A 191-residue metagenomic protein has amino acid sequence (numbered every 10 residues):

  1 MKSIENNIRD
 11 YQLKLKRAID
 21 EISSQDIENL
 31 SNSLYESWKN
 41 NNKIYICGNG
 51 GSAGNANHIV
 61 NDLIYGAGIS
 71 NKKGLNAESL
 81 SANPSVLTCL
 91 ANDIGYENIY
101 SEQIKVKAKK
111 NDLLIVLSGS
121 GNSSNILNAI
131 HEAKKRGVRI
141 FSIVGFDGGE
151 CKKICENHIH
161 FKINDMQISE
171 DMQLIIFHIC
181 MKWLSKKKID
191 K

Functional and structural regions predicted by a protein language model:
M1-I22: Generic N-terminal amphipathic, Lys/Arg-enriched alpha-helix
I8, I27-L30, A56: Hydrophobic packing residues in well-ordered alpha-helices of helical domains and bundles
A18, N40-N41, I154: Structured helix-beta-strand junction loops
I22-N40: A short, well-structured juxtamembrane/interface segment
N42-K43, S52: Glycine-rich phosphate/diphosphate-binding loops and the adjacent beta-loop-alpha structural elements that coordinate
I44-Y45, I140: Hydrophobic beta-strand scaffold residues
S52-D190: Glycine-rich phosphate-binding loops that contact phosphosugars or nucleotide phosphates
